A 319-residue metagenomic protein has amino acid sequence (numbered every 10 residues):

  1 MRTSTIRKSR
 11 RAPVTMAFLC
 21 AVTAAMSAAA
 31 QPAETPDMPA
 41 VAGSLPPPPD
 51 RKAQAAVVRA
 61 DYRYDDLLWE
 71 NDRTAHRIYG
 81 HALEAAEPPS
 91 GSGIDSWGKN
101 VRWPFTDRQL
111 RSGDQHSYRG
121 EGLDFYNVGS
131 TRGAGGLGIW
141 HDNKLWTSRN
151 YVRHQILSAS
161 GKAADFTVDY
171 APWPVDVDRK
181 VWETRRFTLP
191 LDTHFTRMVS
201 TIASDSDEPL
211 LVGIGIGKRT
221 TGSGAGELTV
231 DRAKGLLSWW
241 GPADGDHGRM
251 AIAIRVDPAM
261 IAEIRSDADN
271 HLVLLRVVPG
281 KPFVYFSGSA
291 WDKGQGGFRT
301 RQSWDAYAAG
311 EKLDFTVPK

Functional and structural regions predicted by a protein language model:
R2-F18: Bacterial N-terminal signal peptides that target proteins for export
A25-S27: N-terminal signal peptide c-region/cleavage motif recognized by signal peptidases
E34-T147: Solvent-exposed N-terminal domain segments of exported/luminal and surface proteins
A56, I252-K319: Beta-strand-rich recognition/accessory modules
K99-N100, T229-I261: A recognition module on extended beta-rich or small alphabeta surfaces enriched in W/G with H and D/E
Q115-P190: Extended, loop-rich substrate-binding clefts of extracytoplasmic carbohydrate-active enzymes
Q155-K162, L191-T193, A203-P209, G245 (+1 more regions): A short, structured loop/turn motif at beta-sheet edges
E183-R185, L189, F195-T229: Acidic (Asp/Glu-rich), glycine- and aromatic
